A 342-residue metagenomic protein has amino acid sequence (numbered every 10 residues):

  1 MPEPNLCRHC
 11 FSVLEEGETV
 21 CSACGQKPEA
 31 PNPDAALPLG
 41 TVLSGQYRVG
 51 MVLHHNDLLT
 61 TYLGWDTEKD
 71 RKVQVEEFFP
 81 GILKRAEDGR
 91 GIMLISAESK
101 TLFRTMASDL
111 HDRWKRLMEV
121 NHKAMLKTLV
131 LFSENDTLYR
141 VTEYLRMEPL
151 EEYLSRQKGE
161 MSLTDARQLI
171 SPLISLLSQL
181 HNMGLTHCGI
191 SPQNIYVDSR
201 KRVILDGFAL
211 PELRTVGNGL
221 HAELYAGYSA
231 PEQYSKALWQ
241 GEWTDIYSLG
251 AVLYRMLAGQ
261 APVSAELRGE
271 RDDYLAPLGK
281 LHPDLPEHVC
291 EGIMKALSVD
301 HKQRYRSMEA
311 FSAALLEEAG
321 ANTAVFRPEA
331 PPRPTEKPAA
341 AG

Functional and structural regions predicted by a protein language model:
E87-E119: AlphaC helix of the eukaryotic protein kinase fold
L131: Activation-segment/catalytic-loop signature of the eukaryotic protein kinase fold
N135-P149: Conserved short submotifs of the Hanks-type protein kinase catalytic core that shape the nucleotide-binding pocket
L150-M161: AlphaC helix of the protein kinase catalytic domain
L169-I170: Activation segment signature within eukaryotic-like protein kinase domains
L173-L185: Protein kinase catalytic-loop region centered on the HRD/HxD motif
E232-E242: Conserved end of the kinase activation segment
R304: Conserved HRD-motif arginine in the catalytic loop of eukaryotic-like protein kinases
